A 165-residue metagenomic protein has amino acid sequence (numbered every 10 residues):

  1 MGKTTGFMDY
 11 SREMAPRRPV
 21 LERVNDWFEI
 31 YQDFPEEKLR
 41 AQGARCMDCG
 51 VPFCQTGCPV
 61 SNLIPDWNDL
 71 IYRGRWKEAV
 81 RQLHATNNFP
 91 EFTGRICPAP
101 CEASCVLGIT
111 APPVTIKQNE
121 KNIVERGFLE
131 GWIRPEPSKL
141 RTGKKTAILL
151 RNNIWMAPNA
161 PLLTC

Functional and structural regions predicted by a protein language model:
M1-K145: Ferredoxin-type iron-sulfur electron-transfer modules and their immediate structural context
R141-C165: N-terminal Rossmann-like FAD-binding beta1-loop-alpha1 element of flavoenzymes
